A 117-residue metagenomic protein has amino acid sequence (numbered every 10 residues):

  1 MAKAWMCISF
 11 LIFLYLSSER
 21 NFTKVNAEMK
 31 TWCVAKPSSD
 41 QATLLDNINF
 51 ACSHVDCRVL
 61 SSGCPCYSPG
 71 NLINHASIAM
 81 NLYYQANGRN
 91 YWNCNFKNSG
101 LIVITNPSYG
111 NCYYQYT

Functional and structural regions predicted by a protein language model:
A2-A4, L14-T117: Folded extracytoplasmic luminal domains of secretory or organellar precursors
W5-S9: Sec-dependent signal peptide hydrophobic core
